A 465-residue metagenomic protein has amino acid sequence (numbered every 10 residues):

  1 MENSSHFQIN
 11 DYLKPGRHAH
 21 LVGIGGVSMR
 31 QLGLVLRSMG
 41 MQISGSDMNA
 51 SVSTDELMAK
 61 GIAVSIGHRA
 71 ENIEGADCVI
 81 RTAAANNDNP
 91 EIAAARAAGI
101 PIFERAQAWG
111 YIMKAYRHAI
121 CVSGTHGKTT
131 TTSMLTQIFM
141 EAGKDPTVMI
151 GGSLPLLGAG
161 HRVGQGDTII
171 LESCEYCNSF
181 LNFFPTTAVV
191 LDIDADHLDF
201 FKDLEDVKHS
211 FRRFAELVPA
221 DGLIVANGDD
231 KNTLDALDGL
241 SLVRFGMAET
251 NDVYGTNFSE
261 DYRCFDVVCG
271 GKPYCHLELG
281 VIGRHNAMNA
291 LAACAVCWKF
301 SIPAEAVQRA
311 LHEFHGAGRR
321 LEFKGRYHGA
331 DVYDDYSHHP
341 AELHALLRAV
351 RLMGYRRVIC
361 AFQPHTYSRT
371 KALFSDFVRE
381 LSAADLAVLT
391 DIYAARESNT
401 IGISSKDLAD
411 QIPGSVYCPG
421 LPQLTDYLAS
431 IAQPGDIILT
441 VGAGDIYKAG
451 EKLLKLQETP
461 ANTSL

Functional and structural regions predicted by a protein language model:
M1-E104, A108, L223, Y254-T256 (+3 more regions): N-terminal leader/targeting and accessory segments in enzymes
F7-H20, S28, L32-V35, M39 (+2 more regions): Nucleotide phosphate-binding/pyrophosphate-handling subdomain across enzymes that bind or process nucleotide phosphates
V35, M58, N72, A83-G228 (+4 more regions): Phosphate-binding loop of NTP-binding sites
M41-M48, I224-G228, C360-Q363, A384-A394: Short internal beta-strands
S46-D47, S65-H68, F103-G110, M149-G152 (+4 more regions): Beta-strand->loop->alpha-helix junctions that form or flank phosphate-binding loops in nucleotide-handling enzymes
I73-C78, D167, P434-D436: Short acidic/histidine-rich motifs immediately flanking catalytic phosphotransfer sites in two-component signaling
V378-P434: C-terminal helical cap/extension that packs against the catalytic core of soluble nucleotide-cofactor enzymes
